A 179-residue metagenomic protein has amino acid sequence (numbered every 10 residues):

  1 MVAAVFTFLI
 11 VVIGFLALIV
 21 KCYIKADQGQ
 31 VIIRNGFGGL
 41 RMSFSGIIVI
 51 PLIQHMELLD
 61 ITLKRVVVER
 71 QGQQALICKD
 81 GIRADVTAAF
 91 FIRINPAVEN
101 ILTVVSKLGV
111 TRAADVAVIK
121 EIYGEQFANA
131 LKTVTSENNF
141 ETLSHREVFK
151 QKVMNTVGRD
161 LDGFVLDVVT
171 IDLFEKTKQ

Functional and structural regions predicted by a protein language model:
M1-E69, E121: Domain-core and long-helix interface of multi-subunit machines
L63-Q179: Amphipathic, interface-forming alpha-helical segments with heptad-repeat character
